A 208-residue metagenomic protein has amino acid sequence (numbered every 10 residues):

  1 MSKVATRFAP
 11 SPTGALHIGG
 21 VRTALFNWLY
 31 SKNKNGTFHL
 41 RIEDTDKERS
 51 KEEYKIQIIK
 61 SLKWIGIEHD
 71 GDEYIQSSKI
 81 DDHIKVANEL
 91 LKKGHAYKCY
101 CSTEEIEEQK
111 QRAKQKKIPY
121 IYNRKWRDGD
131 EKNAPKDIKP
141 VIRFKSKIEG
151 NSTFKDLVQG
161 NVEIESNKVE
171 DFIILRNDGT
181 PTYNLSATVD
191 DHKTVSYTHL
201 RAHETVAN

Functional and structural regions predicted by a protein language model:
M1-Q115, R201: N-terminal Rossmann-like or analogous alpha/beta NTP/dinucleotide-binding catalytic cores that position adenine
P10, W28, N184, V206-N208: Short intrinsically disordered, low-complexity segments
P12, D46, I148-G150, T180 (+1 more regions): Residues that cap or initiate secondary-structure elements
R49, E53, Y183, N208: Residues that form or flank phosphate/diphosphate-binding pockets in enzymes that use nucleotide phosphates
I58, T188-V189, V206-N208: Hydrophobic aliphatic residue packing
C99, T103, E108-V189, K193-Y197: NTP-handling and nucleic-acid-processing catalytic cores
T198-A207: Conserved small/polar residues in nucleotide/adenosyl-binding loops
